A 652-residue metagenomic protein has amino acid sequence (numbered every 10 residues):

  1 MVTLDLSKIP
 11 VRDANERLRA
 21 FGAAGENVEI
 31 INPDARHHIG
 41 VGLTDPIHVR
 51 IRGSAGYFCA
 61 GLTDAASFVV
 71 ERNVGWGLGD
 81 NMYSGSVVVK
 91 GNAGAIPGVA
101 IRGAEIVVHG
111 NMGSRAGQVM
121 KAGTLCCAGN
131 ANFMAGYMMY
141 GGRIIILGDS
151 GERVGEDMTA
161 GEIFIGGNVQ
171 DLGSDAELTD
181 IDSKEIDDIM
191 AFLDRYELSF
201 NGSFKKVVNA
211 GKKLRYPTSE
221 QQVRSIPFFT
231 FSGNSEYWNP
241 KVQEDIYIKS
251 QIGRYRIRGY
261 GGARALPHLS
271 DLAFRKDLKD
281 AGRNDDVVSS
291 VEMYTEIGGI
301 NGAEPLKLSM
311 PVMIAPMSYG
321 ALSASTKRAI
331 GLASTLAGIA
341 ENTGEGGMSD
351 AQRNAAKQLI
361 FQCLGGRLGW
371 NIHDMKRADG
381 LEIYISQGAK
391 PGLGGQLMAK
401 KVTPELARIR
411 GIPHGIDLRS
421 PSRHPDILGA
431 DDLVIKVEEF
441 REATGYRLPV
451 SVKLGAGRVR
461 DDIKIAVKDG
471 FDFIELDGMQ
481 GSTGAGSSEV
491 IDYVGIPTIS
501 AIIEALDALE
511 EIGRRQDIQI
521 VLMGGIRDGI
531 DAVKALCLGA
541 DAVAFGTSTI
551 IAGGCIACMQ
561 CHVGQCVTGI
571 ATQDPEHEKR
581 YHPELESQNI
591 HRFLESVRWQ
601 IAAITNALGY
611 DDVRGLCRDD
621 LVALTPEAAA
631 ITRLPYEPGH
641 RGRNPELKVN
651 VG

Functional and structural regions predicted by a protein language model:
M1-I39, H109, A128, F133 (+1 more regions): Intrinsically disordered, low-complexity terminal regions
M1-V2, D13-R17, G22-E26, A35 (+10 more regions): Conserved, well-structured core domains of diverse proteins
E26-V28, H37-I39, D45-I47, Y57-C59 (+8 more regions): The right-handed parallel beta-helix/beta-solenoid scaffold, focusing on the short coil/turn and N-cap positions
N27, P311-M313, A340-N342, Q358-I360 (+5 more regions): Structural preference for beta-strand elements that scaffold enzyme active sites
D34, A55, M112, A131 (+8 more regions): Active-site-proximal loop/turn and secondary-structure-junction residues that shape catalytic pockets, frequently
G61, A66, W76, D80 (+4 more regions): Glycine-rich phosphate/ribose-binding loops and adjacent secondary-structure elements that form binding surfaces
G211-R254, G484-I502, D507-Q519, R527-G652: Conserved active-site-proximal phosphate/metal-binding subdomains
A399-V402, L406-I409, H414-I427, G484-S500 (+1 more regions): Glycine-rich tight-turn/loop motif centered on a GG-T
